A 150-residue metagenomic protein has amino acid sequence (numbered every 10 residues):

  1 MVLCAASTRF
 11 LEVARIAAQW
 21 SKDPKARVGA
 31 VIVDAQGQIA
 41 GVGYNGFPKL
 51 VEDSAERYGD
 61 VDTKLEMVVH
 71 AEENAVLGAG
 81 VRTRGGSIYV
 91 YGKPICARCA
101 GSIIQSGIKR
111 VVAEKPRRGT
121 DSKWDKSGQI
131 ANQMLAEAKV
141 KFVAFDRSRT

Functional and structural regions predicted by a protein language model:
M1-T150: Zinc-dependent deaminase catalytic domain
